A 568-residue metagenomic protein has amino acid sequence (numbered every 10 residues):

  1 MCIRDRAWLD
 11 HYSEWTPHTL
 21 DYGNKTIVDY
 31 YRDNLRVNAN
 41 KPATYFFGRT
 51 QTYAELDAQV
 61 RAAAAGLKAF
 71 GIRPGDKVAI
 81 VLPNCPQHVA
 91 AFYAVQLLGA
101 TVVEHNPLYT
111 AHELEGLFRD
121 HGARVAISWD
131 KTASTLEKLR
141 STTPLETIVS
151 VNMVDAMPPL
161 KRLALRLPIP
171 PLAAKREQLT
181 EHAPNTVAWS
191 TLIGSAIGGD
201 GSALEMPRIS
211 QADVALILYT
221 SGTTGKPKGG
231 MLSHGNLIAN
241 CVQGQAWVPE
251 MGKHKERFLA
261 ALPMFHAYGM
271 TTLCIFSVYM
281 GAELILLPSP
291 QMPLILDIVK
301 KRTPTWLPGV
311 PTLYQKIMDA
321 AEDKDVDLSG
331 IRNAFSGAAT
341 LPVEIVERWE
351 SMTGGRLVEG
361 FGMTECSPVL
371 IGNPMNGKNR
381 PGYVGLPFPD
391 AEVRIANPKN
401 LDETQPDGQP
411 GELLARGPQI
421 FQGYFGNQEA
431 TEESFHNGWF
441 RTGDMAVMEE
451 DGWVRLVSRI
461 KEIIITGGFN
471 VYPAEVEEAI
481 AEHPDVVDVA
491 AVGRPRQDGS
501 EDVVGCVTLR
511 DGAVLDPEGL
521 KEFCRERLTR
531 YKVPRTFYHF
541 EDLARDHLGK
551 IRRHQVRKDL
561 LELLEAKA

Functional and structural regions predicted by a protein language model:
R6-D10, D29-T52: AMP-dependent adenylate-forming
G23, N40-C85, V89-Y93, T110-E115 (+1 more regions): Conserved AMP-binding/adenylate-forming core of the ANL superfamily
L67-R73, I197-A212, I217-A260, M280-A282 (+1 more regions): Conserved adenylate-forming
Y109, S128, G417, Q422-G423 (+4 more regions): AMP-binding/adenylate-forming catalytic core of the ANL superfamily
T135, L139-Q211, A321: ANL superfamily adenylate-forming
V151, T529-K550, A568: AMP-binding/adenylate-forming catalytic domain of the ANL superfamily
D213, A282, A334, L341-G360 (+4 more regions): Conserved AMP-binding/adenylate-forming
I238-R257, F265-T305, K316, A320-A321: Conserved AMP-binding/adenylation subdomain of ANL enzymes
